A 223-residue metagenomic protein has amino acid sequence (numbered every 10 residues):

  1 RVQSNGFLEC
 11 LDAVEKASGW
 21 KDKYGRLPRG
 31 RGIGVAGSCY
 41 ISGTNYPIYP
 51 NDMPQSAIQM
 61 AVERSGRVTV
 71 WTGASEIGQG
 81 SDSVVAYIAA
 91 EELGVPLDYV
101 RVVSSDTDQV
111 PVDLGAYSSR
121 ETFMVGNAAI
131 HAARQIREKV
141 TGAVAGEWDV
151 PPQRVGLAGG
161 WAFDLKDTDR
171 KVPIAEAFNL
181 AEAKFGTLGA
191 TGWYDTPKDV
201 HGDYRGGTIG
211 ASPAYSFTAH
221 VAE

Functional and structural regions predicted by a protein language model:
R1-T69, G73-E92, S105-E223: Cofactor-centric catalytic regions
L93-L97: Phosphate-handling active-site elements
